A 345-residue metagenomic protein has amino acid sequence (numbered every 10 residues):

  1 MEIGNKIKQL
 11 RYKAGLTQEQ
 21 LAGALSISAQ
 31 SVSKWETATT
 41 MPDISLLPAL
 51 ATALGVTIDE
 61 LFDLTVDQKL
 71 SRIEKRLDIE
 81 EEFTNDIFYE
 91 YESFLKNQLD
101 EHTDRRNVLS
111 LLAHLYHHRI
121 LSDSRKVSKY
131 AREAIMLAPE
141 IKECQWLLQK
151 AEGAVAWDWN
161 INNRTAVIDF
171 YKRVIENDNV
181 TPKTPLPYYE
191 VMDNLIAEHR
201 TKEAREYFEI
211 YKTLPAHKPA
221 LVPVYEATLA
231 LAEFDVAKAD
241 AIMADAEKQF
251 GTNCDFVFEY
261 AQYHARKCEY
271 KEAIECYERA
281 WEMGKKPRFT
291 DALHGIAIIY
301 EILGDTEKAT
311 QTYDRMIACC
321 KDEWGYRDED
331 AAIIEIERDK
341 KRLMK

Functional and structural regions predicted by a protein language model:
N5-L21, K267: Short basic helix-loop element that most often maps to the first helix and adjoining turn of HTH DNA-binding modules
G15-S33: Short alpha-helical DNA-recognition segment
S45-E60, R338, R342: DNA major-groove recognition helix of helix-turn-helix/homeodomain DNA-binding modules
L64-Y89: Short, charged recognition helix plus adjacent turn of helix-turn-helix-like nucleic-acid-binding domains
D67, K96-D104, R132-E140, Y171-T181 (+4 more regions): Solenoid-like repeat scaffolds
K69-R76, H102-S110, S124, A138-L148 (+4 more regions): Generic helix N-cap/helix-start motif at coil->alpha-helix transitions
E80-S93, H117-Y130, A156-Y171, D193-R205 (+2 more regions): Helix-turn-helix repeat elements of alpha-solenoid scaffolds
